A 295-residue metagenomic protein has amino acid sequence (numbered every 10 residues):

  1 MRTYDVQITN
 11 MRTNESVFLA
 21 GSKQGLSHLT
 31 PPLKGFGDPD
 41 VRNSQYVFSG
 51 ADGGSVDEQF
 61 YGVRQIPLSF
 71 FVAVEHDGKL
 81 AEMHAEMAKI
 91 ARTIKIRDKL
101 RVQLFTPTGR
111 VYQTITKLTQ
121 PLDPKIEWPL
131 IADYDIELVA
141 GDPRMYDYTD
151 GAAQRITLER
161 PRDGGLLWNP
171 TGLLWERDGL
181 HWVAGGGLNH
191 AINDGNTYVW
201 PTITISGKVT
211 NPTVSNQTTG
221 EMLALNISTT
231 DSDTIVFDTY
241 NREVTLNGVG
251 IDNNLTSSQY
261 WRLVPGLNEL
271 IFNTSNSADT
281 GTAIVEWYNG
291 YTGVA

Functional and structural regions predicted by a protein language model:
M1-Q45: Polar/acidic, low-complexity leader/linker segments enriched in S/T/G and N/D
N14-F18, G109-T114, G220-N226, D252: Surface-exposed loop/edge segments in extracytoplasmic proteins
T30-P67, P121-L122: Short, solvent-exposed beta-alpha or beta-beta edge segments that form flexible loop/patches at the rim of ligand
A51-G78, P129-R144, N268: Oligomerization/assembly interface segments of phage tail-like spikes and tubes
F60-R64, I94-I96, W128-A132, N193-T197 (+2 more regions): Solvent-exposed loop and beta-edge segments used for protein-protein assembly and interaction
G62-T114: Long, hydrophobic/aromatic-enriched structural stretches that serve as scaffold segments
I96, R101-D147: Short beta-strand and beta-hairpin "edge-sheet" elements
A152-A295: Intrinsically disordered, low-complexity segments enriched in serine, threonine, and glycine
